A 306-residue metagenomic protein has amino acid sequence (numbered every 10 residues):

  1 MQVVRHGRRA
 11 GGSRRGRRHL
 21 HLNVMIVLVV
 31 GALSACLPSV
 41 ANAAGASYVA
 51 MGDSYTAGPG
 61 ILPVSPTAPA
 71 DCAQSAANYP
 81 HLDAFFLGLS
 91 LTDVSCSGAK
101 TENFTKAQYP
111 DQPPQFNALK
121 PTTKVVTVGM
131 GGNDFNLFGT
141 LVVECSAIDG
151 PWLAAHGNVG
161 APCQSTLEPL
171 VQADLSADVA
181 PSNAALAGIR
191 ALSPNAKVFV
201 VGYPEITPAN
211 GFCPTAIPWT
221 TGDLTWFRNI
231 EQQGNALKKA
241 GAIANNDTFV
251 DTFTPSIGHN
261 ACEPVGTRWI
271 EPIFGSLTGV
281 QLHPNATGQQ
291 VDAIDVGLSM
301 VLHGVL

Functional and structural regions predicted by a protein language model:
M1-A43: Secretory targeting and sorting signals
C36-V49, Q108-T127, S182-K197, G297-M300 (+1 more regions): Short amphipathic alpha-helices and their capping/turn segments at secondary-structure boundaries
A44-S97, F116-N117, C145-L153: Serine-esterase "nucleophile elbow" of acetyl-processing enzymes
S47-G52, T56-G58, L91-S95, K124-G129 (+4 more regions): Structural recognition of the beta-strand scaffold that forms the well-ordered cores of secreted hydrolase catalytic
P59, Y109-D174, E205: Oxyanion-hole/transition-state-stabilizing segment in secreted/luminal serine hydrolases and related acyltransferases
A99-F116, N260-S276: Charged, often glycine-rich, active-site loop that binds/positions anionic groups
V125, W152-R190, F199, Y203-G241 (+1 more regions): Conserved N-terminal glycine/acidic-rich loop preference
Y203-L306: Catalytic His-Asp segment of secreted/periplasmic serine-dependent ester chemistry enzymes
